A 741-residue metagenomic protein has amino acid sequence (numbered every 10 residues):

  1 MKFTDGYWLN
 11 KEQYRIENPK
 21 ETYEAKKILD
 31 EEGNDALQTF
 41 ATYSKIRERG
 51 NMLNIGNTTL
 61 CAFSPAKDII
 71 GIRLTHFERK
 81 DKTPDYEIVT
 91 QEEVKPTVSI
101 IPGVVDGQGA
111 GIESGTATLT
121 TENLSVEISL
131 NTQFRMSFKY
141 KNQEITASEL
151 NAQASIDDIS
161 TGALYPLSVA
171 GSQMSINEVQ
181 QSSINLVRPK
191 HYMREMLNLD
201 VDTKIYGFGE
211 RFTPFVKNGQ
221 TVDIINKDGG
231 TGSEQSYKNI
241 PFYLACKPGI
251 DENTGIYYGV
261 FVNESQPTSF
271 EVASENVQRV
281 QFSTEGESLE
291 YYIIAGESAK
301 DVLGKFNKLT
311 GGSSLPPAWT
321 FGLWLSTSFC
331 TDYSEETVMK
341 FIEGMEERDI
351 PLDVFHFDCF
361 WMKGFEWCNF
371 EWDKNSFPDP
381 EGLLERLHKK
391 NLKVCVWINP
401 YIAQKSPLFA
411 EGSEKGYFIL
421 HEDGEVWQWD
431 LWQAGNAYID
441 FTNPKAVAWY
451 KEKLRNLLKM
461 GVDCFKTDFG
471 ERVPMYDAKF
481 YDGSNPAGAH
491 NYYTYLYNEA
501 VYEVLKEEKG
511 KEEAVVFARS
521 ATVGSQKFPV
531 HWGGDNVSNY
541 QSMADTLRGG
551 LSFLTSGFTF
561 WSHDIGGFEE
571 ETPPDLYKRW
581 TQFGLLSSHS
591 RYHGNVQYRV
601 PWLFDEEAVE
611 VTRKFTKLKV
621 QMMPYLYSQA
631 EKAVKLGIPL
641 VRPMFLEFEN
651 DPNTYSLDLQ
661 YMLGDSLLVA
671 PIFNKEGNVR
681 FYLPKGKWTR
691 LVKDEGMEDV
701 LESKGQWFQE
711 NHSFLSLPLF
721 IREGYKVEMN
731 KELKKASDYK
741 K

Functional and structural regions predicted by a protein language model:
M1-T4, M52, F77, T97-P316 (+3 more regions): Catalytic and substrate-binding clefts that recognize carbohydrates or anionic sugar/phosphate headgroups
K2-E48, N54-G115: A low-complexity, Ser/Thr/Gly/Pro-enriched, surface-exposed linker/loop concept that marks segments flanking
I69-I70, T118, S125, R135 (+23 more regions): Beta-sheet entry/capping signal
R79-D81, G249-D251, P267-F270, F329-Y333 (+13 more regions): Flexible loop/turn segments at secondary-structure boundaries
T83-G107, L420, L691-S716: Solvent-exposed beta-strand/loop surfaces of large extracellular or lumenal domains
S314-S484: Aromatic-lined carbohydrate-binding/catalytic grooves of carbohydrate-active enzymes
W324-T327, T331-E347, R386-Y401, A448 (+3 more regions): Gly/Pro-rich turn-and-neighbor structural signature
Y502-V515, A521-W532, D545-G549, F553-H563 (+1 more regions): Catalytic core of carbohydrate-active enzymes
